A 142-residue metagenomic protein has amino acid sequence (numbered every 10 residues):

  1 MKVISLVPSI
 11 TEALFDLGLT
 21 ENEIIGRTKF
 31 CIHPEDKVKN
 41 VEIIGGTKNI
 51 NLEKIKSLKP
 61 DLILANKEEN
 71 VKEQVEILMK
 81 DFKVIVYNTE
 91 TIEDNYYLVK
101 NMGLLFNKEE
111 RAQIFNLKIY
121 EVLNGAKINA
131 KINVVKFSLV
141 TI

Functional and structural regions predicted by a protein language model:
M1-I142: N-terminal ligand-binding lobe of clamshell/alpha-beta domains
